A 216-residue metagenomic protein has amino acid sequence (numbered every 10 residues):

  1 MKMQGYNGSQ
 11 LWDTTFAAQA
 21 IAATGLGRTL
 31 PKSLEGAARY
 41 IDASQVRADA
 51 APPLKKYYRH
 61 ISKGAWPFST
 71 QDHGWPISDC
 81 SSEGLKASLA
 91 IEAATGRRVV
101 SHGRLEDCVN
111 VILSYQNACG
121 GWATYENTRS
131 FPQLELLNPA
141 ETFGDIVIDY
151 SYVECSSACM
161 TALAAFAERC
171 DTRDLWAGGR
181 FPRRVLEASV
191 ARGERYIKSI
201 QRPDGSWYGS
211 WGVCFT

Functional and structural regions predicted by a protein language model:
M1-T216: Preference for long, amphipathic alpha-helical scaffolds in soluble/luminal domains and all-alpha bundles
